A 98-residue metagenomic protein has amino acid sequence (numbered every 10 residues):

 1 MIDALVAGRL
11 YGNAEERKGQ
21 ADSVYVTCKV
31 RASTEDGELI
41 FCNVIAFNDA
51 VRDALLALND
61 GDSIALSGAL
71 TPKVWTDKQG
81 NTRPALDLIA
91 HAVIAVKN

Functional and structural regions predicted by a protein language model:
M1-N98: Single-stranded nucleic acid-binding surfaces, predominantly the OB-fold ssDNA-binding core
